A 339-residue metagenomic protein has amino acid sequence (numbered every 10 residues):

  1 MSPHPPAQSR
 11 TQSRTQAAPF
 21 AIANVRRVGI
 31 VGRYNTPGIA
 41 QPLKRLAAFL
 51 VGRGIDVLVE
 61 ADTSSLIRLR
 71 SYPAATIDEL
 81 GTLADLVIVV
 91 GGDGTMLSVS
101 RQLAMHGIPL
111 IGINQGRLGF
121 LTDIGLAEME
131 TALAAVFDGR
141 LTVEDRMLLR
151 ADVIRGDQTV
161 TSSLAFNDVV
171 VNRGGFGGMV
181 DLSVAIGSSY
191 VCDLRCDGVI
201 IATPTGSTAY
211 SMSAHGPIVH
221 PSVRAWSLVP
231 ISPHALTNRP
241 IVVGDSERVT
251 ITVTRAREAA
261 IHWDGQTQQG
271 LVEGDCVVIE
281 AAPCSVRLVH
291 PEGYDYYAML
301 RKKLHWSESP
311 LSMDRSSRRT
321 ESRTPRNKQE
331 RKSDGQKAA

Functional and structural regions predicted by a protein language model:
M1-L86, V90, A127-T142, V153-S163: ATP/NTP phosphate-donor binding region
R33, I88, G92, N114 (+2 more regions): A residue-level signal for conserved active-site and pocket-lining positions in enzyme catalytic cores
N35, D93-T95, L118, T205-S207: Short glycine-rich anion-binding loops that position phosphate/pyrophosphate groups of nucleotides and phosphorylated
I39-A40, G94-S100, T208-S213: Short glycine/serine/threonine-rich phosphate/pyrophosphate-binding segments that cradle anionic phosphate groups
L103-I113, F120: Gly/Ser-rich helix-loop-strand patches that form or flank binding pockets for ribonucleotide-derived cofactors
L118-D197: Catalytic core of DAGKc-family lipid kinases
V171, G187-Y190, L236-A339: ATP/nucleoside-binding phosphotransfer catalytic cores, i.e., glycine-rich phosphate-binding loops
S189-T237: Gly/Ser/Thr-rich active-site loops/lids in small-molecule metabolic enzymes that frequently grip phosphoryl groups
